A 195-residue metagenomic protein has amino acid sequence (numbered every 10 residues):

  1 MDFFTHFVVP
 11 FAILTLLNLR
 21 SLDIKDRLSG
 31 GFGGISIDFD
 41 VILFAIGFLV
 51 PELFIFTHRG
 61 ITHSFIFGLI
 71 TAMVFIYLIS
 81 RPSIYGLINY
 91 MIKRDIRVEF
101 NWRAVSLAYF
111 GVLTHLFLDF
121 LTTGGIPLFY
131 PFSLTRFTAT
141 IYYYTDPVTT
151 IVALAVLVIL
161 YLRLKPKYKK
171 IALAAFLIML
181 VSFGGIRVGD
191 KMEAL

Functional and structural regions predicted by a protein language model:
M1-L195: N-terminal membrane-targeting hydrophobic helices
